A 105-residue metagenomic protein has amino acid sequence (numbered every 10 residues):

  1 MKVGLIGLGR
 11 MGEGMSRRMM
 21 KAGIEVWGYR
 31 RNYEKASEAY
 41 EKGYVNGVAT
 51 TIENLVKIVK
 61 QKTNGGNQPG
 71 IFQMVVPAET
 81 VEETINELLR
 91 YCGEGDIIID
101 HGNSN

Functional and structural regions predicted by a protein language model:
M1-Q73, Y91: NAD(P)+-binding Rossmann beta1-loop-alpha1 motif at the extreme N-terminus of oxidoreductases
K35, T80, N105: Short phosphate-engaging motifs
M74-L88, G102: Beta-loop-alpha module in the N-terminal Rossmann-like domain of NAD(P)-dependent dehydrogenases, especially those
Y91-N105: ADP-ribose/adenylate-binding Rossmann-like module
